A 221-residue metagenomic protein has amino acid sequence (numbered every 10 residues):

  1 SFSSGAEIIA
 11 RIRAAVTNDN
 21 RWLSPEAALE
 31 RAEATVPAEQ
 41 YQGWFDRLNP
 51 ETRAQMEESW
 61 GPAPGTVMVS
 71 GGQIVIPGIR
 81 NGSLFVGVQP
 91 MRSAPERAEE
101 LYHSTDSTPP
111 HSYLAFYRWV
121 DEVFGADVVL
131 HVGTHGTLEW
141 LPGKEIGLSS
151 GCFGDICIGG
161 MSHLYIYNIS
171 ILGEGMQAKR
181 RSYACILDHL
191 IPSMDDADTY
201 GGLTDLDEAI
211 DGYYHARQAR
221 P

Functional and structural regions predicted by a protein language model:
S1-P221: Ligand/cofactor-recognition surfaces for anionic moieties
